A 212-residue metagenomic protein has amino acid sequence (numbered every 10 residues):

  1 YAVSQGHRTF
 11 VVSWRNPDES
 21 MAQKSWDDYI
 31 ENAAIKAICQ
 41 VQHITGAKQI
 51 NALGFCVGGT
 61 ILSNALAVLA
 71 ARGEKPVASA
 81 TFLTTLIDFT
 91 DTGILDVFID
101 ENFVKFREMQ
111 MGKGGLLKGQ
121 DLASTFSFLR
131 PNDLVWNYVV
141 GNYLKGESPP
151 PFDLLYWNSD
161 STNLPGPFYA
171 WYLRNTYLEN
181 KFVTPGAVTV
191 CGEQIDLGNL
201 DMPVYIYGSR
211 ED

Functional and structural regions predicted by a protein language model:
Y1-S20: Short, surface-exposed "cap/lid" segments of acyl-processing enzymes
V11, A52-G54, F82, I206: Structural beta-sheet core signal
M21-T45: Alpha/beta-hydrolase active-site loop
I38-G58: Alpha/beta-hydrolase fold nucleophile elbow
H43, A47, I61, A65-Y169 (+3 more regions): Alpha/beta-hydrolase-fold enzymes
V190-D201: The feature captures the conserved acid-bearing segment of alpha/beta-hydrolase catalytic domains
L200, I206-G208, D212: Short beta-strand/loop motif that positions the catalytic acidic residue of the alpha/beta-hydrolase fold
